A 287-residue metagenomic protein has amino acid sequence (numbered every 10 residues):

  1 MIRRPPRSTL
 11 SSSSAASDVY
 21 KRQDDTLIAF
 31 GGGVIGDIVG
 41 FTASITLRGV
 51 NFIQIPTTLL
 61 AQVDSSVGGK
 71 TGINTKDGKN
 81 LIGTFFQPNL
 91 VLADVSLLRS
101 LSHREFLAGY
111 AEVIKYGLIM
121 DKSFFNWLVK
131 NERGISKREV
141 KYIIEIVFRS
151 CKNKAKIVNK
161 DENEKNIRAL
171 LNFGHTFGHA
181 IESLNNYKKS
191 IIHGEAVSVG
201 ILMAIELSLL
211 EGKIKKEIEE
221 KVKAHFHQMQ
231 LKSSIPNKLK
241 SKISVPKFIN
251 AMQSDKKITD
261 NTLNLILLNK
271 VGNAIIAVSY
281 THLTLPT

Functional and structural regions predicted by a protein language model:
M1-A16, Y20, H282-T287: Single conserved hydrophobic/aromatic residue that forms the stacking wall/gate of nucleotide- or nucleobase-binding
R4, S14-I53: N-terminal small/polar loop signature for handling phosphorylated ligands or for N-terminal nucleophile
K21-R22, I45-T46, N74-T75, I82-F85 (+3 more regions): Solvent-exposed alpha-helices and their adjacent loops that cap or buttress functional pockets in soluble metabolic
F30-G32, P56, I192-E195: Active-site nucleophile and cofactor-binding loops and adjacent substrate-binding regions of central metabolic enzymes
G40-N131: A glycine/threonine-rich phosphate-anchoring loop and its flanking beta-alpha core in nucleotide/phosphate-binding
A111-V113, K213-L283: C-terminal charged capping/lid subdomain of soluble metabolic enzymes
N126, K130-P246: Active-site segments that bind and position negatively charged phosphate/pyrophosphate groups
